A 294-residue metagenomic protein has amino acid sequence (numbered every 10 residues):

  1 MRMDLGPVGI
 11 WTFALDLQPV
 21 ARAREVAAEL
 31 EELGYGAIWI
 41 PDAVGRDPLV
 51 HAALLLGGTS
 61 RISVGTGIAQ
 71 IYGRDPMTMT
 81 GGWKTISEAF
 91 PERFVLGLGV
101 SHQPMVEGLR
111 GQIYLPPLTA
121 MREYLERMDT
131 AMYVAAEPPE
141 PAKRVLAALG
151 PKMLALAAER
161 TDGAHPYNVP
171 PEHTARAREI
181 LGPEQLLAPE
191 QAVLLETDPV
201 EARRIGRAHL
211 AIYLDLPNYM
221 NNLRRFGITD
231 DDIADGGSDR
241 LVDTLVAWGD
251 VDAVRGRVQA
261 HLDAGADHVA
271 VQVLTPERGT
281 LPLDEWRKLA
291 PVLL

Functional and structural regions predicted by a protein language model:
M1-L294: Active-site-adjacent structural elements that line small-molecule/cofactor binding pockets in enzymes
